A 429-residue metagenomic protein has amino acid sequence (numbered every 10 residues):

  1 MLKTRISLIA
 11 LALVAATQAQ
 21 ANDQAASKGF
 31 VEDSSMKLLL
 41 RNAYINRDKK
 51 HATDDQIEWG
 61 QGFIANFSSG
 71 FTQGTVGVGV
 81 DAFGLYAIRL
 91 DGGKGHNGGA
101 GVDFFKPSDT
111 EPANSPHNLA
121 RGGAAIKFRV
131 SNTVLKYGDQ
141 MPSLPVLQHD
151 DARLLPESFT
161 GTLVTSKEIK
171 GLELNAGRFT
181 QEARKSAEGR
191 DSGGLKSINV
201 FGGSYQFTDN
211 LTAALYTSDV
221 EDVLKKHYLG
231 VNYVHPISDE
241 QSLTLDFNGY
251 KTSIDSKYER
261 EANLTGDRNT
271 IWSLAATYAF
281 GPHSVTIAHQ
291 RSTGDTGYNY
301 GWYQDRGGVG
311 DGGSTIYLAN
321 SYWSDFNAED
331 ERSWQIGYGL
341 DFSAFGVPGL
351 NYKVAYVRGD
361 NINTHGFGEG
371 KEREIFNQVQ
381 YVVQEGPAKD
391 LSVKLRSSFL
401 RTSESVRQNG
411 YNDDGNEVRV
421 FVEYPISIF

Functional and structural regions predicted by a protein language model:
L2, V14-D139, L340-S343, Q378-E385 (+1 more regions): Beta-barrel outer-membrane channel/assembly domains of diderm bacteria
M36, G74-G77, V130-K136, G171-N175 (+8 more regions): Repeated loop/turn-to-beta-strand initiation elements of outer-membrane beta-barrel proteins
N42-Y44, L135-H149, L174-Q181, F201 (+6 more regions): Transmembrane beta-strand segments that form the barrel wall of outer-membrane beta-barrel proteins
Y44-K50, Y86-G92, V134, S143-H149 (+9 more regions): Gram-negative outer-membrane beta-barrel proteins
F63-G70, A124-V130, F159-I169, G193-D209 (+6 more regions): Feature captures outer-membrane beta-barrel proteins of Gram-negative bacteria and organelles
I88-L90, N175-S192, D219, E240-A319 (+4 more regions): Outer-membrane beta-barrel translocator/channel fold
H149, L154-P156, Q181-K185, G193-L195 (+4 more regions): Solvent-exposed loop/turn segments connecting transmembrane beta-strands in outer-membrane beta-barrel proteins
S292-E369, E374-N377: C-terminal structural cap/anchor segments
